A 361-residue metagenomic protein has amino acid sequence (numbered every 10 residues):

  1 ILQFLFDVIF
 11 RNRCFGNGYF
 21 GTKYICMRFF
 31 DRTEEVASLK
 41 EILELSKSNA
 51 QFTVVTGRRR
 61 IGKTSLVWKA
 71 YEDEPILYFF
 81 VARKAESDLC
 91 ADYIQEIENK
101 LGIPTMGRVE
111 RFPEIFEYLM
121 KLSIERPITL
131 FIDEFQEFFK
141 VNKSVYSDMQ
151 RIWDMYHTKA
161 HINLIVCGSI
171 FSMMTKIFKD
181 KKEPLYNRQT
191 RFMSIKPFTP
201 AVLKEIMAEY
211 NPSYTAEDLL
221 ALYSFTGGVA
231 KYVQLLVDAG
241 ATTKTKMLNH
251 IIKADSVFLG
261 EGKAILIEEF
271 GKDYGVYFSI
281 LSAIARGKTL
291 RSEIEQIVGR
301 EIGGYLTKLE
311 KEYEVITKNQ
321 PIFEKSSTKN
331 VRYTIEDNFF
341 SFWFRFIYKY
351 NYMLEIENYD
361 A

Functional and structural regions predicted by a protein language model:
R28-E41: N-terminal pre-P-loop "Q-motif" helix
N49-W68: Walker A/P-loop nucleotide-binding motif
T53-G57, V141, R151-K182: Sensor-1/coupling segment of RecA-like P-loop NTPase cores
D73-R83, S87-M106, M120, F342: Conserved NTP-binding/hydrolysis module of P-loop NTPases
I76, K179-K196: A short helix-turn-beta junction within AAA+ P-loop NTPase domains corresponding to the substrate/partner-engaging
L122-V145, M149, I170: Conserved P-loop NTPase "ATPase switch" module shared by AAA+ and STAND
T190-D218: Conserved small helical "lid"/interfacial subdomain of P-loop NTPases
Y232, L236-A361: Accessory nucleic acid-recognition modules appended to NTPase machines
